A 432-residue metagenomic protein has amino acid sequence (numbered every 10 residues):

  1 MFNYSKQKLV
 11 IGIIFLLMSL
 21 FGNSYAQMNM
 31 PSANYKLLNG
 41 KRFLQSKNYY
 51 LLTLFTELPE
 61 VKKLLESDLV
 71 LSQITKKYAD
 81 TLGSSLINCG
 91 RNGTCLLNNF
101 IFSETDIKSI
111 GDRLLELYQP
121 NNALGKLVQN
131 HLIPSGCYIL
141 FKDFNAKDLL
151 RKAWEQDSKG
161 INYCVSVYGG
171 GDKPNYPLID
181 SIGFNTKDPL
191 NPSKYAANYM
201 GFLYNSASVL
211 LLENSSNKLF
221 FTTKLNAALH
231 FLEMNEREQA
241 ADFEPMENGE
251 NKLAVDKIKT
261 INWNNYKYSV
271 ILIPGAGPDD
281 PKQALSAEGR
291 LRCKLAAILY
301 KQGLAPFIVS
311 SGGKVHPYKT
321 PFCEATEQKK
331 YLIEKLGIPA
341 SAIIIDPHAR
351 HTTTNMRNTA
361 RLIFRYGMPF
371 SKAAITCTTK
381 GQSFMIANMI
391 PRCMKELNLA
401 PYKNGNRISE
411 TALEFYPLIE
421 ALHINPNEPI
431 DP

Functional and structural regions predicted by a protein language model:
M1-Q27: Bacterial Sec-dependent N-terminal signal peptides
Q27-P432: A structural signal for short, hydrophobic/glycine-enriched beta-strand patches
